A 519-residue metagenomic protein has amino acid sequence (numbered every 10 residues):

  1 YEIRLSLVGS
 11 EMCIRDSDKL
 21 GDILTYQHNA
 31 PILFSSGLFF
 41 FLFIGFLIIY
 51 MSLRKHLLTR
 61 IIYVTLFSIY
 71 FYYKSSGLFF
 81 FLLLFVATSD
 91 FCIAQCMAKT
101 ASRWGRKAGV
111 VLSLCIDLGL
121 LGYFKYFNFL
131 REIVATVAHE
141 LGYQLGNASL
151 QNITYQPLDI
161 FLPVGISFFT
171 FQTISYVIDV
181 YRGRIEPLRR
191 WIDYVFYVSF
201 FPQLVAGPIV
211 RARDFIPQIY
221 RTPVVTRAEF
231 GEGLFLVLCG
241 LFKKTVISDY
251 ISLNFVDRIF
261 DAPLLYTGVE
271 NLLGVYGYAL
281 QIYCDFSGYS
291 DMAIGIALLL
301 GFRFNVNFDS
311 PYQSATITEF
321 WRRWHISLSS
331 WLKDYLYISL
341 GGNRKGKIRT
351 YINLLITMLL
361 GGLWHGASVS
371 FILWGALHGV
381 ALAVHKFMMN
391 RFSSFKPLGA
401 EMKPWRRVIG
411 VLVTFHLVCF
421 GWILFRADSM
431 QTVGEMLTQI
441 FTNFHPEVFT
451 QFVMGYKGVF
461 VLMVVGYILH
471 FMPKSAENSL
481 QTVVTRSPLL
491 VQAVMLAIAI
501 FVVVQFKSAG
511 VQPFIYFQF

Functional and structural regions predicted by a protein language model:
Y1-I14: Short, small-residue-biased leader/transition segments that mark boundaries at the very start of proteins
R15-Q518: Membrane-embedded transmembrane alpha-helical bundles that form the catalytic cores of multi-pass lipid-modifying
